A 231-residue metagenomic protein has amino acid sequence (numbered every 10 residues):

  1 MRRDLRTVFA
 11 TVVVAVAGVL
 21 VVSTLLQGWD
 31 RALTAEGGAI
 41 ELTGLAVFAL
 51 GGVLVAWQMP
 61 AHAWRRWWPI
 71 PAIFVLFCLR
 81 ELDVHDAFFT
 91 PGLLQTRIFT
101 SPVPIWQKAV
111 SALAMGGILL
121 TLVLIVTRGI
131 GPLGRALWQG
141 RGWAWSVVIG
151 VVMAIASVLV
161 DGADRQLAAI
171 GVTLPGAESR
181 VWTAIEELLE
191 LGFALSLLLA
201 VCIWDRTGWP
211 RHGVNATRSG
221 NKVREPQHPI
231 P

Functional and structural regions predicted by a protein language model:
R6-V21, P69, I149-V152: Alpha-helical transmembrane segments
V14, T43-Q58, V110-I125, L188-W204: Hydrophobic cores of alpha-helical transmembrane segments in multi-pass inner/ER membrane proteins, independent
V22-A32, T90, T127-G129, D161-L174: Juxtamembrane "helix-exit" motif on the non-cytosolic side of transmembrane helices
T34-L42, R97-A112, G176-L188: Short aromatic-rich membrane-water interface segments that cap or initiate transmembrane helices in multi-pass membrane
L76-F88, V152-R165: C-terminal TM-helix exit segments that contain a strictly Trp-centered aromatic cap at the helix terminus
L82-W138: Membrane-proximal helix-loop-helix units in multi-pass membrane proteins
I130-V152: Membrane-helix boundary/juxtamembrane motif in polytopic membrane proteins
A154-P229: C-terminal transmembrane-bundle signature of multipass membrane proteins, characterized by strong activation on
